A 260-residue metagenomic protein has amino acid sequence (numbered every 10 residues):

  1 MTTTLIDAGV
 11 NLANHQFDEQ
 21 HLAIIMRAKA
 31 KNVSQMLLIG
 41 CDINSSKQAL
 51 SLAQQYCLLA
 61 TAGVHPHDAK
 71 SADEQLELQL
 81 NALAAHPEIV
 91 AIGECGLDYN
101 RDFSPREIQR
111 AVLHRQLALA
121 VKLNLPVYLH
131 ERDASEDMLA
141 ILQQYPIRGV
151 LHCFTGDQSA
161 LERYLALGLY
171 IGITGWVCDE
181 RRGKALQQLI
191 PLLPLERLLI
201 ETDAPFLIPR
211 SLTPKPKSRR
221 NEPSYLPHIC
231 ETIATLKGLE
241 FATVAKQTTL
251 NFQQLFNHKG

Functional and structural regions predicted by a protein language model:
M1-G260: Mid-domain alpha/beta scaffold segments of enzyme catalytic cores
